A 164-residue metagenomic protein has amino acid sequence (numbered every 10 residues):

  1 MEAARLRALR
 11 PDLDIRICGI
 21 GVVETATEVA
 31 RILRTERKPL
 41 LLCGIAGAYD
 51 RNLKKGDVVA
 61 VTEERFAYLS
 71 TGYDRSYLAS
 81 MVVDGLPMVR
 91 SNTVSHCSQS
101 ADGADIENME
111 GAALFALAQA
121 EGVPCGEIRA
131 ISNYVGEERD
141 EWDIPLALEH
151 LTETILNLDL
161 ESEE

Functional and structural regions predicted by a protein language model:
E2-E164: Glycine-rich phosphate- or other oxyanion-binding loops that anchor nucleotides, phosphorylated ligands
